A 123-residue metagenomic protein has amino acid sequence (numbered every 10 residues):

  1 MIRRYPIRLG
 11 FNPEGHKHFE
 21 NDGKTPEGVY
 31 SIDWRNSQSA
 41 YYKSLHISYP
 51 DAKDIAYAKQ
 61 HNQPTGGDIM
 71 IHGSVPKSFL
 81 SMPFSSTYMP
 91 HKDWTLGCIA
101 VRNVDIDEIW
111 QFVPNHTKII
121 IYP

Functional and structural regions predicted by a protein language model:
M1-S31: Electropositive
P26-V29, W34-P123: Exported/periplasmic cell-wall-interacting domains
